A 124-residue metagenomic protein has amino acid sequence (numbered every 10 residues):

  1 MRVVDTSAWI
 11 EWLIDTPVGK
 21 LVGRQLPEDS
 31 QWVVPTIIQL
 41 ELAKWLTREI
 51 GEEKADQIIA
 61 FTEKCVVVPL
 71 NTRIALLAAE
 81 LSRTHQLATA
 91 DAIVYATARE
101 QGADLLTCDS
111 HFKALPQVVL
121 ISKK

Functional and structural regions predicted by a protein language model:
M1, Y95-K124: Acidic, PIN/NYN-like endoribonuclease modules and their adjacent C-terminal/linker elements
M1-V34, L46-Q57, K124: Short, well-structured N-terminal submotif of metal-dependent ribonuclease cores
W9-I10, Q39, A75, F112-K113: A generic structural signal for short hydrophobic patches within well-formed alpha-helices
G19, Q39, A55-I58, N71 (+1 more regions): A general structural signal for well-ordered alpha-helical segments in protein cores
E28-D29, F61-C65, T84, Q101 (+1 more regions): Structured helix-beta-strand junction loops
V33, V68, V119-I121: General small-molecule cofactor/ligand-binding pocket signal
V67-C108: Active-site neighborhoods of divalent-metal-dependent phosphate/nucleic-acid chemistry enzymes
